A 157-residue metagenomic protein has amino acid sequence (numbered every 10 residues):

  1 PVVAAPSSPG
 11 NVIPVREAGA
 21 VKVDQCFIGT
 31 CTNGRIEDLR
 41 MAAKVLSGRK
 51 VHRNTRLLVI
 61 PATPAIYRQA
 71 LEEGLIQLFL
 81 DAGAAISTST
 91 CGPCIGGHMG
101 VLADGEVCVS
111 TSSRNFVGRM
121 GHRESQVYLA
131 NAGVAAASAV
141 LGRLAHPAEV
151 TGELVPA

Functional and structural regions predicted by a protein language model:
P1-A157: Fe-S-dependent hydro-lyases/dehydratases of central metabolism
